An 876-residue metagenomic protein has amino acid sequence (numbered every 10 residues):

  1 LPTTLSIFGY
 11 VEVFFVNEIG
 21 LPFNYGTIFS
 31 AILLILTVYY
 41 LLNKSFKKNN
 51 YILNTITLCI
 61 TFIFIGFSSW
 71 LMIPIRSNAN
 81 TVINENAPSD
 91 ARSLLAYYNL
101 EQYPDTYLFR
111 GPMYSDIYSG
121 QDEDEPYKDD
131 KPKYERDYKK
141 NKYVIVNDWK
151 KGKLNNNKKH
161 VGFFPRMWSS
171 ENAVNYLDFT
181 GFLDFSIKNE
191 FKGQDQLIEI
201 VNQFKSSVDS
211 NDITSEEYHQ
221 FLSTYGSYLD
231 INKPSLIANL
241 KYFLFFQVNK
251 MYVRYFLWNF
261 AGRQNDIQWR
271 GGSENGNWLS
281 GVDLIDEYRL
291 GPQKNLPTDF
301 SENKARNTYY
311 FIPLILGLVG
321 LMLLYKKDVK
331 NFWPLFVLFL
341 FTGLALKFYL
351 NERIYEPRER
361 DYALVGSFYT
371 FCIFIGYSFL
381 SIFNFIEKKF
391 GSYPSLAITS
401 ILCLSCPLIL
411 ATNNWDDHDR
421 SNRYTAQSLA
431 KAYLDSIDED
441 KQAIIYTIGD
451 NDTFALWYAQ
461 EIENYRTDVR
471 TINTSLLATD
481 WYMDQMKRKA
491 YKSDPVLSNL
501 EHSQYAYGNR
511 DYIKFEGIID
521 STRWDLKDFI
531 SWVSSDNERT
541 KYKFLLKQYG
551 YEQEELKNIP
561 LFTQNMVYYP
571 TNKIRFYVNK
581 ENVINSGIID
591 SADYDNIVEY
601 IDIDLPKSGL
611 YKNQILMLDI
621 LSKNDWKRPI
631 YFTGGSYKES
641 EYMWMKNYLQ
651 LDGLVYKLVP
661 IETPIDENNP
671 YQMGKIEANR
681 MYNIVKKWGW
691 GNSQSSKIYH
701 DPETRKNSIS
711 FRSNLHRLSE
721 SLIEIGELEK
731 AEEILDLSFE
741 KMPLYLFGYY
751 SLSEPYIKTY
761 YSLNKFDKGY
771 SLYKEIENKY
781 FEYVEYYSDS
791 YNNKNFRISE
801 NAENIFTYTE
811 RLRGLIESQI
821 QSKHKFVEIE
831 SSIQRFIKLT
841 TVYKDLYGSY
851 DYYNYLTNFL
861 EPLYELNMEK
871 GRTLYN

Functional and structural regions predicted by a protein language model:
L1-L364, F371-Q442, F454-N876: ER/secretory pathway lumenal C-terminal domains and tails of membrane proteins involved in glycoprotein biogenesis
